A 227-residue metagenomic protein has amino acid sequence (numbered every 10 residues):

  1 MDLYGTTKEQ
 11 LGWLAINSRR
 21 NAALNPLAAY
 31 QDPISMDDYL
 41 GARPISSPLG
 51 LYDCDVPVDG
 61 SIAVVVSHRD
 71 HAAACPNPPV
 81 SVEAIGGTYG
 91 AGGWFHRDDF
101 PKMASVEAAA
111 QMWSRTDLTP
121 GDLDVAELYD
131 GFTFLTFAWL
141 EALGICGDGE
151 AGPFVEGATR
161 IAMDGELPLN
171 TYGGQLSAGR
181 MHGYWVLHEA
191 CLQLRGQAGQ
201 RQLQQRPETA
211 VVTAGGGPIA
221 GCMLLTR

Functional and structural regions predicted by a protein language model:
M1-P48: Glycine-rich, mobile lid/loop segments that gate access to catalytic sites or pores
M1-T6, A108-D122: Phosphate/pyrophosphate-binding loops at sites that engage ATP/ADP/AMP, CoA/4′-phosphopantetheine, polyphosphate
E9-Q10, T119-D124, D148-G149: Short acidic capping loops at alpha-helix termini that bridge into adjacent secondary structure
W13, P44-E107, Q111, E156-L167 (+5 more regions): Condensing-enzyme catalytic core mediating Claisen C-C bond formation in acyl metabolism
A15, R19-A29, G90-F95, F132-A138 (+2 more regions): Acyl-CoA/ACP chain-elongation machinery
I85-T88, D124-T133, Q175: A short beta-alpha structural unit
W94-D98, D130-P153, G165, I219-L225: Short glycine/threonine-rich loop-to-helix capping motif typified by GTGT followed within a few residues by an Asp-Pro
A151-F154, H188-L192, Q197: Intrinsically disordered, low-complexity Ser/Thr/Pro/Gly-rich interaction regions that scaffold/cooperate
